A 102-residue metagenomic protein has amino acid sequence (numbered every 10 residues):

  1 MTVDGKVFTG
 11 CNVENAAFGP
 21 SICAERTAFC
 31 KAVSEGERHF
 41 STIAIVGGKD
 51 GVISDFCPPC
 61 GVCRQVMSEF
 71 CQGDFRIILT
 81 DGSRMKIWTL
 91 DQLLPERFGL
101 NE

Functional and structural regions predicted by a protein language model:
M1-V3, I78: Short beta-strand scaffold segments in enzyme catalytic cores
N12-T27: Compact, glycine-rich, soluble single-domain proteins
E25, C30-H39: Active-site- and interface-proximal helix/loop "cap" or "latch" segments in soluble metabolic and energy-transducing
E35-E102: C-terminal binding/interaction regions
